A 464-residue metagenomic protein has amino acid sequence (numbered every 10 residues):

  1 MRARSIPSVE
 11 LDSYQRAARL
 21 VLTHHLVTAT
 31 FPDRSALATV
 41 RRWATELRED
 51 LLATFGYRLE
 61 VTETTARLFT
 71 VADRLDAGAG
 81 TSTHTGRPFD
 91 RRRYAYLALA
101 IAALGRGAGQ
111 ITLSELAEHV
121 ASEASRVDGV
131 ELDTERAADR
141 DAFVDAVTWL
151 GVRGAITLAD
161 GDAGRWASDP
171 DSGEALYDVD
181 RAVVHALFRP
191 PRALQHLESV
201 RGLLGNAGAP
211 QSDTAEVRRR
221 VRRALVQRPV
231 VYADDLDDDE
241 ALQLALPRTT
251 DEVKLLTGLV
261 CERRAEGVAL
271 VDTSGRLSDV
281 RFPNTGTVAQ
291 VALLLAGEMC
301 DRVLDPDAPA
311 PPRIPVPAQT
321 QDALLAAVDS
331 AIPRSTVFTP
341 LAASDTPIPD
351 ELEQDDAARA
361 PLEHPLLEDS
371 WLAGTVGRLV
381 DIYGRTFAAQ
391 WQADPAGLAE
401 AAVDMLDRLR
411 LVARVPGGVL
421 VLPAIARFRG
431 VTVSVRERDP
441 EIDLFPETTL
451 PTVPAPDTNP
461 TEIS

Functional and structural regions predicted by a protein language model:
M1-H84, G161-L176, V183-Q319: Eukaryotic partner-binding/assembly regions in large regulatory complexes
A18-A38, G107-L132, V231-Y232, L236 (+1 more regions): Short acidic, hydrophobic short linear motifs in intrinsically disordered regions
T39-L47, T134-V152, W391-M405: Short amphipathic alpha-helical interaction segments
F55-L59, V147, G151-D162, G258-C261 (+1 more regions): A short, conserved structural fragment
A72-Q110: A broadly used, surface-exposed interaction patch
T85-Y94, A117-A124, G374, R378 (+1 more regions): Short, solvent-exposed interaction modules
I101-V183: Internal, well-ordered domain-core segments that constitute the primary functional module of diverse proteins
L225-S464: Hydrophobic multi-pass inner-membrane translocation pores used for secretion and envelope-lipid/glycan export
